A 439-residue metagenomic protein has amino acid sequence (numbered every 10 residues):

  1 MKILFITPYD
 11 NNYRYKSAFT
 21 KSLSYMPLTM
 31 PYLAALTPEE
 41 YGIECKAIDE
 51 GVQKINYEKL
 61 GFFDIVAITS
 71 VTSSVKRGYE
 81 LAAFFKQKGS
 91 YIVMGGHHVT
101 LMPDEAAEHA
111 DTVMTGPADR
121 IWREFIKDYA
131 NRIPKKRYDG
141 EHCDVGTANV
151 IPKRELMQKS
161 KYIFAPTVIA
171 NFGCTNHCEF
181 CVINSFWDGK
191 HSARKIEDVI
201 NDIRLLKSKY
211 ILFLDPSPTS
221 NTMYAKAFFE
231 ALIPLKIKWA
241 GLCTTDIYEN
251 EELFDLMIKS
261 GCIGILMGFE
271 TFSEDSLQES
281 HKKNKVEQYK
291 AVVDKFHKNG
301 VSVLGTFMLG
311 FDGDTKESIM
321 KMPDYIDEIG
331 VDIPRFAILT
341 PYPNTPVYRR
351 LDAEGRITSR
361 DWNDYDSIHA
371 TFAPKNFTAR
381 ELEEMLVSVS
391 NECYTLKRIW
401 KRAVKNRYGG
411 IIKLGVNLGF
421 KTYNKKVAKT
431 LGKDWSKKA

Functional and structural regions predicted by a protein language model:
M1-Y210: Acidic, low-complexity intrinsically disordered segments
K2-F5, S17, G42-E44, F62 (+6 more regions): Radical SAM enzyme core and accessory elements
D10-R14, E105, M223, D275 (+4 more regions): Flexible glycine/acidic-rich beta-alpha junction loops that bind and position SAM and/or redox cofactors in anaerobic
L36-E40, F84, K88, E105 (+11 more regions): Alpha-helical structural signal in soluble globular domains
A47-G51, T69, S185, S217 (+3 more regions): Residue-level recognition of beta-strand->loop/alpha-helix junctions
V93-M94, M114, R137-Y138, A240-L242 (+3 more regions): Structural detector of well-ordered beta-strand residues that form the stable sheet scaffold of enzyme domains
D104-E124, L256-L266, K321-F336: Structural recognition of alpha->loop->beta junctions
V150-L304, F311, K316, K321-D324: Radical SAM [4Fe-4S] cluster-binding motif and immediate context
